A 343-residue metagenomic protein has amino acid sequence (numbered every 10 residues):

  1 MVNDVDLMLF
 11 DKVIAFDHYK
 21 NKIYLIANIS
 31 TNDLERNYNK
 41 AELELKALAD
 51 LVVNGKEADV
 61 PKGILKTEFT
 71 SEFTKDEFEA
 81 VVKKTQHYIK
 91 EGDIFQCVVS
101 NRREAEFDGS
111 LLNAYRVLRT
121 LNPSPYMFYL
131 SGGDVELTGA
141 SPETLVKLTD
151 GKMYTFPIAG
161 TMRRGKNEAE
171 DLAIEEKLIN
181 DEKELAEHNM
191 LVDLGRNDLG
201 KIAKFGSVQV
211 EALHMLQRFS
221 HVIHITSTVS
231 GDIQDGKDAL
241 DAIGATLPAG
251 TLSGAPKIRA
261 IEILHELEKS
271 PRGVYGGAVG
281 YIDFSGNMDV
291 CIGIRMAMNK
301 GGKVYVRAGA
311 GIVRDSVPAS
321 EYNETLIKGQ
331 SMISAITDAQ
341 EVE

Functional and structural regions predicted by a protein language model:
M1-E343: Extended alpha-helical targeting/anchoring segments, especially N-terminal organellar/secretory targeting helices
